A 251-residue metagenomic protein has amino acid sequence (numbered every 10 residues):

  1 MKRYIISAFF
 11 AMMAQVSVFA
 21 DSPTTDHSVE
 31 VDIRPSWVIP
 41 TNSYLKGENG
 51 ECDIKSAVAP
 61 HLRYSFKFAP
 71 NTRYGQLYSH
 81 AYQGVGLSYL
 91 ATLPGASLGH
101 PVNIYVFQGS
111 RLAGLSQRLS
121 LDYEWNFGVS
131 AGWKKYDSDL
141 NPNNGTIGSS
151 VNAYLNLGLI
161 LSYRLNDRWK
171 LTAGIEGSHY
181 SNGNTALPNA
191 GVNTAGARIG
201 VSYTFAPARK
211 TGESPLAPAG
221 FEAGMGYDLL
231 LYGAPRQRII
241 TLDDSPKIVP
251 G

Functional and structural regions predicted by a protein language model:
T25-H27, I54-P60, L98-I104, L119 (+4 more regions): Residues that define the transmembrane beta-barrel architecture of outer-membrane proteins
V29-I33, Q83-V85, Y123-F127, L159 (+3 more regions): Membrane-embedded beta-strand positions of outer-membrane beta-barrel proteins
I33-I39, F66-F68, L87-L93, F127-K135 (+3 more regions): Transmembrane beta-strands of outer-membrane beta-barrel pores
V38-A59, A96-L98, Q237-P250: Surface-exposed strand-loop-strand hairpins of Gram-negative outer-membrane beta-barrel proteins
G47-G50, T92-G95, N141-I147, N182-N189 (+1 more regions): Extracellular loop and loop/strand-boundary signature of outer-membrane beta-barrel proteins
L62, N193-E213: Outer-membrane beta-barrel "beta-signal"
N71-R73, L165-L171, F205-K210: Repeated loop/turn-to-beta-strand initiation elements of outer-membrane beta-barrel proteins
N103-V192: Outer-membrane beta-barrel transmembrane domain signature
